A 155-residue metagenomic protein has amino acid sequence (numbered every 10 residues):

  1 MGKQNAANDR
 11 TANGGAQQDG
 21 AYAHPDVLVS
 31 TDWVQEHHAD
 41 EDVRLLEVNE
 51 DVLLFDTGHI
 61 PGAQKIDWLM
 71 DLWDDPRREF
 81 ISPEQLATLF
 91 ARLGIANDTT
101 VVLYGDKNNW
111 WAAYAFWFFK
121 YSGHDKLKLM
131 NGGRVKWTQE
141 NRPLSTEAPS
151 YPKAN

Functional and structural regions predicted by a protein language model:
M1-N155: Cytosolic catalytic domains that perform sulfur/thiol-centered chemistry
